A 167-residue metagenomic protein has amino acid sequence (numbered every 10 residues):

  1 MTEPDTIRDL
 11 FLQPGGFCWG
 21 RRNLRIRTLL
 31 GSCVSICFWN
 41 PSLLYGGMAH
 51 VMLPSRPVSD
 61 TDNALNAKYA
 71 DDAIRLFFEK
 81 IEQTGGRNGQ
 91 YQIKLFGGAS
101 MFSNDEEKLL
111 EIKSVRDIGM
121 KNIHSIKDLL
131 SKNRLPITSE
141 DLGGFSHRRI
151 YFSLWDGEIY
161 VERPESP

Functional and structural regions predicted by a protein language model:
M1-I26, L30, D62-N63: Basic, amphipathic N-terminal segments that precede the first structured/catalytic domain
R21, N40-L44, S153-D156: Short acidic-glycine loop/turn motifs at beta-strand connectors
R21-N23, S32, N40, M120-K121 (+1 more regions): N-terminal intrinsically disordered, cationic/polar leader segments that include organellar targeting peptides
I26-T84: Conserved mixed alpha/beta catalytic, RNA-binding, or beta-rich assembly cores of soluble enzyme, regulatory
L43, L65-D72, L76, Q90 (+4 more regions): Conserved active-site and cofactor/substrate-binding residues in soluble primary-metabolism enzymes
G89-G97: Short glycine-rich phosphate-binding loop at a beta-alpha junction
S100-M120: Phosphate/ribose-phosphate-bearing ligand recognition and processing surfaces, centered on ADP-ribose/NAD(+/P+) systems
V115-P167: Divalent-metal-activated hydrolytic enzyme cores
